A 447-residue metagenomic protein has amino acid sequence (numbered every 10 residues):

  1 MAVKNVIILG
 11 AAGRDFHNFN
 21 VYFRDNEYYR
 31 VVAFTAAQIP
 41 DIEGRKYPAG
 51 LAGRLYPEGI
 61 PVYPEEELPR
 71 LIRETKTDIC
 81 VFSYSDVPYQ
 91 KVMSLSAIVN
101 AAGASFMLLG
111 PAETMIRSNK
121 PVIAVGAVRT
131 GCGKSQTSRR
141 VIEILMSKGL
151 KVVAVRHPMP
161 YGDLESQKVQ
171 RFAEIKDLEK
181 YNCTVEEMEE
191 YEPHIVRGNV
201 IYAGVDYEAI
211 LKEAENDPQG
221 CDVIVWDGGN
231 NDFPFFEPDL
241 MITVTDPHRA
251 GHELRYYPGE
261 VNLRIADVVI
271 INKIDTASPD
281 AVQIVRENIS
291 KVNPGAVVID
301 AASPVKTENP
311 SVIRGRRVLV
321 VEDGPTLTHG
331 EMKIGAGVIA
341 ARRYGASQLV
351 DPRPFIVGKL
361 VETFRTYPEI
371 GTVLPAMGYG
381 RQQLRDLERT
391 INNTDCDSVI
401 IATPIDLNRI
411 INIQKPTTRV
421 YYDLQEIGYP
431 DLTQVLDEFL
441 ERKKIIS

Functional and structural regions predicted by a protein language model:
M1, R117-S118, I313-G315: Short, flexible coil/linker segments at domain boundaries that flank nucleotide/cofactor-interacting
A2-T75, Q348-V361: A solvent-exposed beta-alpha-beta segment
N5, A124, Q136, E143-I289 (+5 more regions): Flexible phosphate-sensing "switch/lid" loops adjacent to ATP/NTP-binding sites across phosphate-transfer
L9, G126-A127: Residues at the beta-strand->loop junction immediately N-terminal to the Walker
G50-A112, L384, N393-D406, I411: Phosphate-bearing ligand-interacting subdomains that bind or position ATP/ADP/UDP/GDP/NAD(P) or nucleotide-linked
T114-V122: Phosphate-binding P-loop
C132-G133: Conserved glycine(s) of the Walker
